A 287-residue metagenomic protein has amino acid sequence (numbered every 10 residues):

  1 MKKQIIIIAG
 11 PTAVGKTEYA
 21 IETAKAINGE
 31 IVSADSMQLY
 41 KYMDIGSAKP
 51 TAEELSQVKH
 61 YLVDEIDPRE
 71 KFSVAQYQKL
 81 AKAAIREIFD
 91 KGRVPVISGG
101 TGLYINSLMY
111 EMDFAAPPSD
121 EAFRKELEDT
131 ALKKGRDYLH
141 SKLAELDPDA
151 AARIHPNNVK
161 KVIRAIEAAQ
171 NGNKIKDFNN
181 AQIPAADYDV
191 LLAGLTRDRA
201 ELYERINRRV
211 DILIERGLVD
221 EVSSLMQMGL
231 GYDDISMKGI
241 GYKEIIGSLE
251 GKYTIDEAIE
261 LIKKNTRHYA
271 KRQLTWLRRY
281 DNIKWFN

Functional and structural regions predicted by a protein language model:
M1-N287: Phosphate/pyrophosphate-binding catalytic cores of soluble transferases and nucleic-acid-acting enzymes
